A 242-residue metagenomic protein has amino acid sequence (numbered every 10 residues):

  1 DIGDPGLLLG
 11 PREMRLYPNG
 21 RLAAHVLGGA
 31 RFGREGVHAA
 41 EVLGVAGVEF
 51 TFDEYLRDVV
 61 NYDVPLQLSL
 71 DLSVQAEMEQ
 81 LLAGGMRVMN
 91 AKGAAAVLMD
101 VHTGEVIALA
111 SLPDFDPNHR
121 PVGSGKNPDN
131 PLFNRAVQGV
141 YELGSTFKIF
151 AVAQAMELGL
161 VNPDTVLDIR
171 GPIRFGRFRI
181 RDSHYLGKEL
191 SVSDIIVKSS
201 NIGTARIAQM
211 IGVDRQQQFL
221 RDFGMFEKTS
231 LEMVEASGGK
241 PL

Functional and structural regions predicted by a protein language model:
D1, A23, E35-V37, R57-D71 (+3 more regions): Peptidoglycan glycan-strand catalytic modules in the bacterial/periplasmic cell-wall system
D1-D63: Small/polar-residue-rich segments within soluble enzyme cores
P5, L22-H25, Y62-L66, K92-A95 (+3 more regions): Envelope-exposed proteins and targeting segments
P11-E13, A30, L70-V74, L82 (+1 more regions): A mature extracytoplasmic/lumenal domain signature
L16-G20, V59-V60, V88-N90, D100-V101 (+1 more regions): Extracellular/periplasmic catalytic domains that process cell-envelope and extracellular macromolecules
G33-E49, K92-A110, Q216: Carboxylate/His-rich catalytic cores and anion/metal-binding grooves
Y55-A94: Conserved, well-ordered alpha-helix/loop/beta-strand core segments that scaffold catalytic motifs
A96, D100-S145, F150-L242: Beta-lactam-recognizing serine transpeptidase/beta-lactamase-like catalytic domain environment
